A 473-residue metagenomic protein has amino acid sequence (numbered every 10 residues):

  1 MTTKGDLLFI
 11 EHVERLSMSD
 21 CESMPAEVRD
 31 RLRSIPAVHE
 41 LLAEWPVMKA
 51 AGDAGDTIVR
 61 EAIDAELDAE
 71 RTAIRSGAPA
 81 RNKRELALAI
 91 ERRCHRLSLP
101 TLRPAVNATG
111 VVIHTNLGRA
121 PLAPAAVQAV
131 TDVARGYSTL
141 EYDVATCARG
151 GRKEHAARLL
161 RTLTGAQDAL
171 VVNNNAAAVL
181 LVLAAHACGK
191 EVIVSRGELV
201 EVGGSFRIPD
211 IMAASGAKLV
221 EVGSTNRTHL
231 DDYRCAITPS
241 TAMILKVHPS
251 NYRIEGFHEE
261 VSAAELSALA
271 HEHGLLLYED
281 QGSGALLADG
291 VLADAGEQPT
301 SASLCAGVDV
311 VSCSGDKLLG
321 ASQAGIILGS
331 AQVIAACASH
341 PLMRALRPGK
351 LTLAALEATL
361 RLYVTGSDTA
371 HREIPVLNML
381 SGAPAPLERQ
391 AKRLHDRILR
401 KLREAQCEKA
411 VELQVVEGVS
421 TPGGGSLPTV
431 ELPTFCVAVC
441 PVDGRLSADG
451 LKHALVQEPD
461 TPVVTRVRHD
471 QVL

Functional and structural regions predicted by a protein language model:
S19-H95: Long amphipathic alpha-helical segments
I35-P36, A54, V106-G110, L319-S322 (+2 more regions): Short Gly/Ser/Thr- and Asp/Glu-enriched loop/turn motifs at secondary-structure junctions
I63, D68-A69, A108-T109, R119-A145: Glycine-rich phosphate-binding segment of PLP-dependent enzymes
G77-L122, A129: Long amphipathic N-terminal alpha/beta scaffold segment
C147-Y363: Conserved PLP-enzyme active-site core in the AAT-like
Q332, H340, P348-A405, A410 (+2 more regions): Structural motif of enzymes handling amino- and sulfur-group chemistry
E388-L473: Conserved C-terminal alpha-helix-loop-beta "cap" of PLP-dependent enzymes that closes/shapes the active-site mouth
